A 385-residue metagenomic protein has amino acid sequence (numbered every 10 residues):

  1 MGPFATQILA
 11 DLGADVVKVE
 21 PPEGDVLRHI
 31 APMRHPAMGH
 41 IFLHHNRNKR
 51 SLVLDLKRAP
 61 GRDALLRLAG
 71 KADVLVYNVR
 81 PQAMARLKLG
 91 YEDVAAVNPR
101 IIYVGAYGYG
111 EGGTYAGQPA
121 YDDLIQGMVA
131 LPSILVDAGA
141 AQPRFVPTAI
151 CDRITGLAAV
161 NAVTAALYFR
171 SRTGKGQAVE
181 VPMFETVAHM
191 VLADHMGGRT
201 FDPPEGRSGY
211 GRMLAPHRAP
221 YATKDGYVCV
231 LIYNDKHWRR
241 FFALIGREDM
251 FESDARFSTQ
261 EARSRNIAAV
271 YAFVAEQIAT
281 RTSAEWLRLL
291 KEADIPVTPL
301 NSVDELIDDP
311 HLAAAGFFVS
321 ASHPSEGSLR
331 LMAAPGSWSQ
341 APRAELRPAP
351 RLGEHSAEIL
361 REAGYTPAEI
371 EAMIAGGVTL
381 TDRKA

Functional and structural regions predicted by a protein language model:
M1-R172, R351, A357-A385: N-terminal helix-loop segment corresponding to the beta1-alpha1 unit of nucleotide/adenylate-binding folds
E23, G108-G110, M183-A188, D225 (+2 more regions): Glycine-rich beta-alpha junction loops
E111, A140-I150, S171-V187, R207-M213 (+1 more regions): Conserved Rossmann-fold dehydrogenase catalytic segment
G156-G176, H189-R199, F242-E248, E252: Oxidoreductase and adenylate-handling cofactor-binding alpha/beta cores
S208-M213, R218-P220, V230, E326-L329 (+1 more regions): Short Gly/Pro-enriched turn/cap motifs at secondary-structure boundaries
P216-A293, V297: Aromatic-enriched alpha-helical interface/lid elements that frame and gate functional surfaces
V274, S283-S339: C-terminal core of ALDH-fold dehydrogenases
S325-A372: Flexible, small-/acidic-enriched active-site or ligand-binding loops
